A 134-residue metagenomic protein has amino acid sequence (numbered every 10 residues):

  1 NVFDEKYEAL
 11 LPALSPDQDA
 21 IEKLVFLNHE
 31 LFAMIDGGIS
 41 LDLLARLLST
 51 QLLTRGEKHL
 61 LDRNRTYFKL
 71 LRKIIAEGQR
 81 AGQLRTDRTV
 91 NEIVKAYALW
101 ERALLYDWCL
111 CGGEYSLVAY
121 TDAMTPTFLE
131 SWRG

Functional and structural regions predicted by a protein language model:
V2, E8-G38, V90-Y97, T121: Hydrophobic alpha-helical connector segments
E5, D19-F26, R55, D62 (+2 more regions): Generic recognition of short, well-ordered alpha-helical interface segments
K6-Y7, L43: N-terminal alpha-helical segment
E8-L11, L47-T54, L104: A short small-residue
L14, D87, C111-Y115: Short, surface-exposed loop/turn segments at secondary-structure junctions
E22, H59-N64, R80-A96, S116-A119: All-alpha amphipathic helical-bundle segments outside canonical DNA-binding/catalytic cores that form hydrophobic
F26, E30-A33, K69-A81, K95-L99 (+1 more regions): C-terminal peripheral helix-coil segments that are non-catalytic and often amphipathic
H29-L70, Q83: Short secondary-structure transition hinges
